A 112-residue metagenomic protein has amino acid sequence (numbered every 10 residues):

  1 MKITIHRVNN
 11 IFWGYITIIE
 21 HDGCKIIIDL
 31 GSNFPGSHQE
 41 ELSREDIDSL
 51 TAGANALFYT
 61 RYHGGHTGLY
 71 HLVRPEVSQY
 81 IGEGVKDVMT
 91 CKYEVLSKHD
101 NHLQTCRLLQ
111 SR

Functional and structural regions predicted by a protein language model:
M1-I5, Y15-H21, L108-R112: Catalytic core of the metallo-beta-lactamase
N9-G14, I18-Y59, H71-L72, E76 (+1 more regions): Pre-active-site segment of Zn-dependent metallo-hydrolases
R61, D100-R112: Short, intrinsically disordered, charge-balanced linker/junction segments flanking boundaries in proteins
H63-L69: Hydrophobic alpha-helical bundles that form the membrane domains of multi-pass transporters
